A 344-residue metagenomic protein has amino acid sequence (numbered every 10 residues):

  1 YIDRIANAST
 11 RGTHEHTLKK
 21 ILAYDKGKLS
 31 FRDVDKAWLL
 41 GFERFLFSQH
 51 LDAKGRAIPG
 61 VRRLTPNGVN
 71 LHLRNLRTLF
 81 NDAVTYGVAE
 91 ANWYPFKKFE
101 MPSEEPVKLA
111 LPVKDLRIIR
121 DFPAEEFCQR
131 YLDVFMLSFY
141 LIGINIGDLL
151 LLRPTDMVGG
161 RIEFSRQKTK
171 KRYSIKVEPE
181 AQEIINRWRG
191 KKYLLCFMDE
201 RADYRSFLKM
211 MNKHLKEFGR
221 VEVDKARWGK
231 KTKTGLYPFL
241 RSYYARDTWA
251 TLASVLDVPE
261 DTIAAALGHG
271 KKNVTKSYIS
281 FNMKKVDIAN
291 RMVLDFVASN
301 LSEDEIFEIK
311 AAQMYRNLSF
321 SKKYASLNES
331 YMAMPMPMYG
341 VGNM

Functional and structural regions predicted by a protein language model:
Y1-G60: Basic/aromatic-enriched alpha-helical hairpins
K20-A23, R32, L51-P95, I142-I144: N-terminal DNA-binding recognition helix of tyrosine site-specific recombinases/integrases
L40, T85-D121, D199-R201: Flexible interdomain linker/hinge and immediately adjacent N-terminus of the catalytic tyrosine-recombinase domain
A110, R166-K170, L267-M292, M314-Y315 (+3 more regions): Catalytic-site neighborhood detector that most strongly recognizes the C-terminal catalytic loop/helix of tyrosine
E125-E126, K213-A265: Short, basic (Lys/Arg/His-rich) helix/loop patches that form interaction surfaces in the mid-to-C-terminal regions
T155-R161, P238-F239, V258-S277, E303-L318: Short, polar N-cap/turn motifs at the start of nucleic acid-interacting alpha helices
T169-N186, K192-E217: C-terminal catalytic core of Y-nucleophile DNA break-rejoin enzymes
K192, M198-A202, V223-K230, R291-M344: C-terminal secondary-structure termini that scaffold catalytic or DNA-interacting sites
